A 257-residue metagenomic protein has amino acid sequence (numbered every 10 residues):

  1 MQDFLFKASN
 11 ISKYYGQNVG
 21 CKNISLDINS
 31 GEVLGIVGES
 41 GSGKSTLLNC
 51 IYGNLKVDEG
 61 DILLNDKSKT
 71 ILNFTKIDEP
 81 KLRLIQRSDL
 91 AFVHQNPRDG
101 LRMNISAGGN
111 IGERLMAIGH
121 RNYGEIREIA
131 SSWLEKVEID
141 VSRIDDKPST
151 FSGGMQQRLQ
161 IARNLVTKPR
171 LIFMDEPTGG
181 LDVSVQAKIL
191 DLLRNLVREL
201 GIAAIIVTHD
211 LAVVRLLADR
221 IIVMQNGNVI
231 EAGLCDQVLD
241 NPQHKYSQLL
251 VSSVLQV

Functional and structural regions predicted by a protein language model:
Y52: Helix-to-loop junction immediately C-terminal to a conserved catalytic motif
D61-L84: ABC ATPase NBD Q-loop/coupling interface
K147-F151, M155: Conserved ABC ATPase signature
V214-L216: A short, surface-exposed alpha-helical micro-motif characterized by mixed small hydrophobic and charged/polar residues
A232-G233: ABC ATPase "signature
